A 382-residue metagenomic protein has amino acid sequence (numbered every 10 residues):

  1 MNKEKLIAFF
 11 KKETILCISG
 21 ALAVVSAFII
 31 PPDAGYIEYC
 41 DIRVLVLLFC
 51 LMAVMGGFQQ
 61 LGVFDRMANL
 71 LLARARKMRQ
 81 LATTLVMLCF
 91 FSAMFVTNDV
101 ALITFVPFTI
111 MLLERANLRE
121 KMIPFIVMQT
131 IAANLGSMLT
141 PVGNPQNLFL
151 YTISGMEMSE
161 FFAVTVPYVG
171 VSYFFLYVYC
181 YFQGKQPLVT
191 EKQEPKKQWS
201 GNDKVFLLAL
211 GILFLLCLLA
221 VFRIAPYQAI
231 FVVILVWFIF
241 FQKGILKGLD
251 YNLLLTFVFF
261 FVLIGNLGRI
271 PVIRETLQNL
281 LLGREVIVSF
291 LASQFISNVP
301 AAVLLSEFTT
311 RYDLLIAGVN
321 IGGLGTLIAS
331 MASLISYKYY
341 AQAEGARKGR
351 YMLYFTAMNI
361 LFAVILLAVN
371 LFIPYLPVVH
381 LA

Functional and structural regions predicted by a protein language model:
N2-E4, F174-L235: Long, contiguous bundles of hydrophobic transmembrane helices that form the permeation core of multi-pass
E4-I29, D41-A53, F206-L215, R223-F238 (+1 more regions): Hydrophobic mid-bilayer segments of alpha-helices in multi-pass membrane transport proteins, especially secondary
K5-K12, A34-V44, M156-Y168, W199-D203 (+6 more regions): Interfacial loop-to-helix junctions that mark the boundaries of transmembrane helices in multi-pass membrane
Y39, L61, D65-A68, I212-T310: Transmembrane helical segments that form the transport core of multi-pass membrane transport proteins
D41-V44, A73-V86, R115-F125, K204-L208 (+2 more regions): Membrane-interfacial loop-to-helix junctions in multi-pass transporters
M87, F91-L135, F149, V303-A317 (+3 more regions): Hydrophobic transmembrane alpha-helices that form the pore/transport pathway of multi-pass ion and small-solute
L118-K185, T190-K197, K338-A368: Membrane-core helix-loop-helix motifs of multi-pass transport proteins
F162-Y177, I287-A382: C-terminal transmembrane helix pair
